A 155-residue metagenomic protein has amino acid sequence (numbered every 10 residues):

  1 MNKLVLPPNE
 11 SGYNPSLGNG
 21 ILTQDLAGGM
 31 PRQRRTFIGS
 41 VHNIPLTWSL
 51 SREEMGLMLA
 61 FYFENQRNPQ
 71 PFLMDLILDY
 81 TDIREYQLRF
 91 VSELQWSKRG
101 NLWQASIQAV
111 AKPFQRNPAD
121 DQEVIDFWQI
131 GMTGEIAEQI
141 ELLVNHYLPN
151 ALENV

Functional and structural regions predicted by a protein language model:
M1-V155: Compositionally biased, intrinsically disordered low-complexity segments enriched in polar/Pro/Gly and often Gln
